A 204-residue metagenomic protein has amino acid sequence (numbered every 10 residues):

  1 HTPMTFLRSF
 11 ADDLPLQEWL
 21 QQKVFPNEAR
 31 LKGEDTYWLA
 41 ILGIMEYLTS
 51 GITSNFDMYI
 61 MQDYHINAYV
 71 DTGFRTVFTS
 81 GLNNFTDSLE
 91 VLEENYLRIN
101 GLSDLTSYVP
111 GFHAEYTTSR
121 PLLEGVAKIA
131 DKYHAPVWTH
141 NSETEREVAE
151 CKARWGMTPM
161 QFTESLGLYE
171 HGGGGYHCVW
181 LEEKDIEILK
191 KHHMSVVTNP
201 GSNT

Functional and structural regions predicted by a protein language model:
H1-M4: Glycine-rich, aromatic-flanked loop segments that form ligand/cofactor-binding clefts across common enzyme folds
L7, G51, H140, G175 (+1 more regions): Residue-level signal for inorganic ion chemistry
R8-G73, E93-L102: Alpha-helical scaffold segments that flank or form the walls of functional sites
S50, T72, K132, K191-H192: Structural motif
T53-D57, V109-F112, G174-Y176, V197-N199: Short catalytic-loop micro-motif centered on adjacent basic/acidic residues
Y64-W180: Metal-coordinating catalytic core of metallo-dependent amide/deamination hydrolases
L168-T204: Active-site-adjacent C-terminal substructures of enzyme catalytic domains
